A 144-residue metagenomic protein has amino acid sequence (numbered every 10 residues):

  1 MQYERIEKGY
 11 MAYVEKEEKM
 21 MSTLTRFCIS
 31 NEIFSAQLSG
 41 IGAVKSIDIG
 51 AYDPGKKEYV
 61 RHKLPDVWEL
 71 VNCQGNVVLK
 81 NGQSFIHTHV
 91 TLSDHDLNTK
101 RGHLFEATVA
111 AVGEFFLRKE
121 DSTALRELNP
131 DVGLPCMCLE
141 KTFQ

Functional and structural regions predicted by a protein language model:
M1-I86, T91-Q144: N-terminal intrinsically disordered, cationic/polar leader segments that include organellar targeting peptides
